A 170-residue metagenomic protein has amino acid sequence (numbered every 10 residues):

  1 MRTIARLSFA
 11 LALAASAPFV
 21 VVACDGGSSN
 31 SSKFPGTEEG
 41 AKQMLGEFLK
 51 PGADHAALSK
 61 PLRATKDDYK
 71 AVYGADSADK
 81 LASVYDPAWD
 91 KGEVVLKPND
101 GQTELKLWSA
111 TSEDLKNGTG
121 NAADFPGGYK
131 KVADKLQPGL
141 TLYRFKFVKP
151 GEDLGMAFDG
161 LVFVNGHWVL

Functional and structural regions predicted by a protein language model:
M1-A12: Bacterial N-terminal signal peptides that target proteins for export
V20-A23: C-terminal motif of bacterial Sec signal peptides marking the signal peptidase cleavage site
D25-G27: Bacterial signal peptide processing site
T37-A53: Short, aromatic-enriched amphipathic alpha-helices that serve as compact interaction elements
K50-A53, K146-G151, F163: Short, flexible beta-strand-to-coil junctions
D54-K80, V95-P98: Short, well-ordered alpha-helical segments enriched in acidic and aromatic residues
S77-L154: Surface-exposed, charged secondary-structure patches
R144, D153-L170: Short beta-strand edge/turn micro-motifs at domain boundaries
